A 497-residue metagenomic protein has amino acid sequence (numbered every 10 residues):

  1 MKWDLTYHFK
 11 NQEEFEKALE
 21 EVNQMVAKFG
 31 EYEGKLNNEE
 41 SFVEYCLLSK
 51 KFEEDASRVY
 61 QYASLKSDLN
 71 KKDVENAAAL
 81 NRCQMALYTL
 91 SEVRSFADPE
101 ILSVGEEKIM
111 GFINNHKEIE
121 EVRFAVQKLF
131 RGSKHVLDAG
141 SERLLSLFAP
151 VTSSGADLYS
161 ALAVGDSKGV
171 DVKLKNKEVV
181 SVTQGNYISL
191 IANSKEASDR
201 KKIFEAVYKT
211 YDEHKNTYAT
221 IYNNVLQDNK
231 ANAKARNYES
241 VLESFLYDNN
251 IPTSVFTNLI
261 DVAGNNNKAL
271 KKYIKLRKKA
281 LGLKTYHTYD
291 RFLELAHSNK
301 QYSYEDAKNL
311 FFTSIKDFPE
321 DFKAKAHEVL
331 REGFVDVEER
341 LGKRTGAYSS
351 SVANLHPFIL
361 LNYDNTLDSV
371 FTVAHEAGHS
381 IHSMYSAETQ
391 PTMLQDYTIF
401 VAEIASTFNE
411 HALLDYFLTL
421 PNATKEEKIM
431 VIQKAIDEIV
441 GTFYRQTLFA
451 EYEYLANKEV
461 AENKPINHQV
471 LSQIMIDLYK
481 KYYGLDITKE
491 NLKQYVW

Functional and structural regions predicted by a protein language model:
M1-H297: A well-structured
N237, D364-M384, S406, H411: Active-site recognition of the HExxH zinc-binding catalytic motif
L276, A280-K316, E320-K323, P357 (+5 more regions): Long, K/E/R/D-enriched contiguous segments that form extended
K300-Y302, V335-L355: Catalytic zinc-binding patch centered on the HExxH motif and its immediate surroundings that defines zinc-dependent
K300-Y304, V352-A374: Short pre-active-site segment immediately N-terminal to the catalytic Zn-binding motif
T313-A324, A347-S350, H379, S383-P391 (+1 more regions): Conserved helix-loop functional segments at active or binding sites
S383-T407: Post-HEXXH active-site segment of zinc metalloproteases
D415-W497: Long, amphipathic alpha-helical stalk/connector segments used for oligomerization, subunit docking, or mechanical
